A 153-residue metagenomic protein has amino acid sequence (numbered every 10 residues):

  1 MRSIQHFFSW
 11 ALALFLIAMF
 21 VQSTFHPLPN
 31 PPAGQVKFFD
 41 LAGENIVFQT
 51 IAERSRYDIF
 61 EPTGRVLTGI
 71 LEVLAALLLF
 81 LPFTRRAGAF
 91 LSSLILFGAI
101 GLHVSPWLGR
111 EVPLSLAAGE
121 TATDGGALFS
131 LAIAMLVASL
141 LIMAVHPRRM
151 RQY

Functional and structural regions predicted by a protein language model:
M1-Y153: Membrane-interface extramembranous regions
